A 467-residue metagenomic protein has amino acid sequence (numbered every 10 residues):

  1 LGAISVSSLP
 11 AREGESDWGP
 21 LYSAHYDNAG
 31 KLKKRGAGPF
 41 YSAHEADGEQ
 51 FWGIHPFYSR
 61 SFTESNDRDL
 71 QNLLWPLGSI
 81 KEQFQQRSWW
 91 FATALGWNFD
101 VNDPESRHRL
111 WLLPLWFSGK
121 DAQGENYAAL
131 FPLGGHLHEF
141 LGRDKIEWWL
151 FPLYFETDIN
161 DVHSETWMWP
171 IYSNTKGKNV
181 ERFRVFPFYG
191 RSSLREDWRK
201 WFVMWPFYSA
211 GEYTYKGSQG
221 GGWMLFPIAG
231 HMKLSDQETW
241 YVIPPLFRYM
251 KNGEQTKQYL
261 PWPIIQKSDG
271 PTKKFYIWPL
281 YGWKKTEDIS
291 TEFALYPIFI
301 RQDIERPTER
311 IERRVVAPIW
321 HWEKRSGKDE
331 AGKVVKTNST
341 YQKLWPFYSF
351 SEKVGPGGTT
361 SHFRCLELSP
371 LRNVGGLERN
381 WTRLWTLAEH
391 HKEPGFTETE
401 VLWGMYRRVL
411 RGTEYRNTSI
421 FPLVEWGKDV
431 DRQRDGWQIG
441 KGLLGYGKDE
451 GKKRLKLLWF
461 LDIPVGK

Functional and structural regions predicted by a protein language model:
L1-S5: Bacterial N-terminal signal peptides
A11-K467: Outer-membrane beta-barrel proteins and related beta-barrel translocases across Gram-negative bacteria
